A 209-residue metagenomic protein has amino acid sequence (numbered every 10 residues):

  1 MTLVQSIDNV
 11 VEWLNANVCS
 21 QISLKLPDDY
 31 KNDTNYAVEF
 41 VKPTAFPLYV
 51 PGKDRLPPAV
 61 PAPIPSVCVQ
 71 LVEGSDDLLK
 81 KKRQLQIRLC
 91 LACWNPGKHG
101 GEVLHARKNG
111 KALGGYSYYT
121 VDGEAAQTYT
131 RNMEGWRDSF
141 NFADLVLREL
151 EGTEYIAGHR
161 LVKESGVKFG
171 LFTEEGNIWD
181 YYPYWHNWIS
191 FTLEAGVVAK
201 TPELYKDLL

Functional and structural regions predicted by a protein language model:
M1-K81, L204-L209: Small/polar-rich, solvent-exposed N-terminal microdomains that initiate assembly or binding
Q5, I64, Q84, R137 (+2 more regions): Short, well-structured alpha-helical interface segments that form or flank functional binding sites
V10, L14, V67-V69, I87-L89 (+2 more regions): Hydrophobic beta-strand residues in large extracellular and virion-surface proteins
N17-L26, C93-N109: Short regulatory "switch" loops immediately downstream of catalytic or recognition motifs within protein catalytic
D77-R83, P96-E102, Y155-H159: Short, solvent-exposed secondary-structure capping/transition elements
K82-K98, K108-T128, V146, Y181-A199: Oligomerization/assembly interface segments of phage tail-like spikes and tubes
G100-V103, K200-L209: Short, charged, solvent-exposed linker or helix-capping segments at domain edges/interfaces that act as flexible hinges
T130-V198: Acidic-leaning, charged glycine-interspersed low-complexity segments
